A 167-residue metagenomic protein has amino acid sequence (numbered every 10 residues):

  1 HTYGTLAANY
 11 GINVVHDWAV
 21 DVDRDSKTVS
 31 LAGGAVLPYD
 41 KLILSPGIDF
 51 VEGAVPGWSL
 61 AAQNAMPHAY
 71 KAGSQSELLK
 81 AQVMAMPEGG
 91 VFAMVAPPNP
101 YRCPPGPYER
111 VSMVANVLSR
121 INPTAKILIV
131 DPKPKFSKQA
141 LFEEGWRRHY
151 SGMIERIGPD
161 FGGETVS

Functional and structural regions predicted by a protein language model:
H1, G57: Conserved N-terminal glycine-rich FAD pyrophosphate-binding loop of Rossmann-like flavoproteins
N9, N13-V22, S26-V29, L37 (+1 more regions): A Rossmann-like FAD-binding core segment of flavoenzymes
L31-G34, G90-V91: Secondary-structure boundary/capping motif
G33, P46-G47, A96: Glycine-rich, N-terminal phosphate-binding loop of Rossmann-like dinucleotide-binding domains
L37-D49: Short hydrophobic core segments
A54, L60-S137: Rossmann-like dinucleotide/flavin-binding elements
